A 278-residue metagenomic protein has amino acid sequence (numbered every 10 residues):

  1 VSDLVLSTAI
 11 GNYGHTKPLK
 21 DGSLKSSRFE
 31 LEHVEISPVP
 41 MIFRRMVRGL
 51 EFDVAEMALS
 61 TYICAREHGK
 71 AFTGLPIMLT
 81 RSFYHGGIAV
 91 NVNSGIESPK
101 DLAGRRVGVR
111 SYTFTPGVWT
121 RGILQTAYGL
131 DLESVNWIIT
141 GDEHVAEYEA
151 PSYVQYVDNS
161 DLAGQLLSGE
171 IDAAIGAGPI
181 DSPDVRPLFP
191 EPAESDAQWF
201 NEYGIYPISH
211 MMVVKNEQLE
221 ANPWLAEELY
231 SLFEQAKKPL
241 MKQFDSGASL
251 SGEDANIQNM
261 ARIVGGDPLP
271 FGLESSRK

Functional and structural regions predicted by a protein language model:
V1-L4: Basic/polar N-terminal segments that are highly enriched at the extreme N-terminus, encompassing both cleavable
S7-E133, W137-H144: Short, glycine-/small- and polar/acidic-enriched structural segments that line small-molecule recognition paths
N12, I36, P40, T113 (+7 more regions): Generic structural signal for well-ordered, non-membrane alpha-helical segments in soluble metabolic enzymes
G104, S209-M211, P268: Short, solvent-exposed beta-strand edge segments and adjacent coil->beta transition regions
R105-F114, Y148-A163: Flexible, glycine/proline-enriched loop segments at strand-loop-helix junctions that form or flank small-ligand binding
D142-Y148, K238: Short, mixed-charge aromatic SLiMs
S152-D245: Pocket-lining segment of extracytoplasmic ligand-binding domains
L219-K278: Secondary-structure end/capping motifs
